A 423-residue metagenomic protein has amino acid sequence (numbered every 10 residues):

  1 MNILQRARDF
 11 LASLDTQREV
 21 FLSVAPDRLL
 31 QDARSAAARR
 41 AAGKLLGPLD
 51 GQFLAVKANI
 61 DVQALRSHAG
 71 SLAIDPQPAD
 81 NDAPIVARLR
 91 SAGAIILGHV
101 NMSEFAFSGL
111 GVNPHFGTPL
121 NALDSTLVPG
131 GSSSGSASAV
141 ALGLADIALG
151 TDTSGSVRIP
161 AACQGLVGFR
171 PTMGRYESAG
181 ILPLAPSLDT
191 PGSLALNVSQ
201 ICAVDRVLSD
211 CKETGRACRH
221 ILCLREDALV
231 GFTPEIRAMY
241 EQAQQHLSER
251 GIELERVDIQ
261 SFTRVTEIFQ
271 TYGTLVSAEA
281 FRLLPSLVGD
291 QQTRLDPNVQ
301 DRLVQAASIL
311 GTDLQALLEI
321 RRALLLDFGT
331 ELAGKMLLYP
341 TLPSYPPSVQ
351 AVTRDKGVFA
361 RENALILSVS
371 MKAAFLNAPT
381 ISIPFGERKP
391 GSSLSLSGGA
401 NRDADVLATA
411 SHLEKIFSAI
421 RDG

Functional and structural regions predicted by a protein language model:
M1-I147, T153, R250: Gly/Ser-rich catalytic/binding loops embedded in alpha/beta enzyme cores
A7-F10, L29, I201, I221 (+4 more regions): Residue-level signal for inorganic ion chemistry
D50-A69, T274-L325, P340, S382-P390: Short helix-loop capping/hinge segments that flank enzyme active sites or metal/cofactor-binding pockets
G51, K57, D313-G423: Glycine-rich, small-residue loops and helix-cap segments that act as flexible hinges at active-site edges
I95, D146-I147, G192, K335-L337: Short, Asp-centered acidic motifs that coordinate Mg2+ and/or phosphate in catalytic or ligand-binding sites
A141-V230, R237, E241-R250, Q315 (+1 more regions): Structural helix-boundary/capping segments
C218-L229, V257-Y272, P297-I309: Flexible, acidic loop-helix segments that line cofactor/substrate-binding pockets
I236-D258, P285-D290, D313-G334, N363: Acyltransferase
